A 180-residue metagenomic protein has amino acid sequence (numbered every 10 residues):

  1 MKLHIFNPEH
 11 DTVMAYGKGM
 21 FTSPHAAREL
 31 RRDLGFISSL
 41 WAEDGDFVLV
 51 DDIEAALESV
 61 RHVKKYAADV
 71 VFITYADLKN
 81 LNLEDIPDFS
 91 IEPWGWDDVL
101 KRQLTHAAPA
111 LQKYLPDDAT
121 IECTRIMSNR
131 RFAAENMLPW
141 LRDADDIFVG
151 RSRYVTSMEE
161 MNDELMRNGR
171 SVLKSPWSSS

Functional and structural regions predicted by a protein language model:
M1-D46: N-terminal-proximal low-complexity accessory segments that begin disordered and transition into the first
H4-D11, A15-G17, D52-I53, G95-D98 (+1 more regions): Short loop/turn segments at strand-loop or loop-helix junctions that form parts of catalytic or ligand-binding pockets
R28-I37, L49-R167, S178-S179: Conserved N-proximal alpha/beta basic substrate-recognition cap immediately N-terminal to, or forming the N-lobe
N168-L173: Active-site pocket-lining segments that scaffold enzyme catalytic pockets across diverse folds
